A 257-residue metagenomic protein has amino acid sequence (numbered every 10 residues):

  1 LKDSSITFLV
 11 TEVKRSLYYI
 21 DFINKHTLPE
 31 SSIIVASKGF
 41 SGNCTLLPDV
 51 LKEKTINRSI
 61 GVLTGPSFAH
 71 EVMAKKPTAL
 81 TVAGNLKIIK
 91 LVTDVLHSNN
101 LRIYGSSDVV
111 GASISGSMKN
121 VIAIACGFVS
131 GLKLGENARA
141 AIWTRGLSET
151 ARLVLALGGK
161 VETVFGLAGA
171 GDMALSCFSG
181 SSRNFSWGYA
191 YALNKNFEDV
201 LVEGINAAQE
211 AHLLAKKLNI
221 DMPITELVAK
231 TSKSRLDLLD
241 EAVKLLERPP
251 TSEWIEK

Functional and structural regions predicted by a protein language model:
L1-A74, T93: Rossmann-like NAD(P)(H) cofactor-binding subdomain of soluble oxidoreductases
K2-D3, M118, A170: Alpha-helix C-terminal capping/helix-to-coil transition sites in glycosyltransferase folds
T11-K14, Y18, L46, K87 (+10 more regions): Conserved active-site and cofactor/substrate-binding residues in soluble primary-metabolism enzymes
R15, H26, V50-I60, P77-T163: Internal alpha-helical scaffold of NAD(P)-dependent oxidoreductase catalytic cores
V35, S59-T64, I103-S107, G166 (+1 more regions): General beta-strand structural signal in soluble alpha/beta enzymes
F40-G42, G111-S113, L175: Short, small-residue-enriched loops and turns at beta-alpha junctions that line or gate enzyme active sites
C126-S130, L155-F165, G169-K257: NAD(P)-dependent Rossmann-like dehydrogenase/reductase catalytic/cofactor-binding core
